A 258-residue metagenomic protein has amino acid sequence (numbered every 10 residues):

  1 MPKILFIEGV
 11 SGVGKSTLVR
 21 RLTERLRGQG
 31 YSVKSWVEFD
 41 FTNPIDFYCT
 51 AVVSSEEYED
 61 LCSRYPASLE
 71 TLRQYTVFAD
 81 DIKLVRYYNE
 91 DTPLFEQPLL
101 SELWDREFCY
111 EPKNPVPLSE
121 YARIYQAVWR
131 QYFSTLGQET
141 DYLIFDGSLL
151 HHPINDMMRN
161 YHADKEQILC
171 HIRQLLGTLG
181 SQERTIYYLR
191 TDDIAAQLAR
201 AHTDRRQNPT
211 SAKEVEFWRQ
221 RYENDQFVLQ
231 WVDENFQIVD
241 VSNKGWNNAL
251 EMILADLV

Functional and structural regions predicted by a protein language model:
V10: P-loop (Walker A) phosphate-binding loop of NTP-binding proteins
V13: ATP-binding Walker
S16: Walker A/P-loop
E24-Y75: Conserved substrate/cofactor phosphate-moiety recognition/catalytic segment in nucleotide-dependent phosphotransferases
L69-L176: Glycine-rich phosphate-binding loop used to anchor ATP phosphates in small-molecule kinases, encompassing both
F145-S148, K165-T203: Conserved phosphate-donor/acceptor-positioning beta-strand/loop module used by diverse small-molecule
T203-Q207, K213-V258: NTP-dependent small-molecule kinase module
